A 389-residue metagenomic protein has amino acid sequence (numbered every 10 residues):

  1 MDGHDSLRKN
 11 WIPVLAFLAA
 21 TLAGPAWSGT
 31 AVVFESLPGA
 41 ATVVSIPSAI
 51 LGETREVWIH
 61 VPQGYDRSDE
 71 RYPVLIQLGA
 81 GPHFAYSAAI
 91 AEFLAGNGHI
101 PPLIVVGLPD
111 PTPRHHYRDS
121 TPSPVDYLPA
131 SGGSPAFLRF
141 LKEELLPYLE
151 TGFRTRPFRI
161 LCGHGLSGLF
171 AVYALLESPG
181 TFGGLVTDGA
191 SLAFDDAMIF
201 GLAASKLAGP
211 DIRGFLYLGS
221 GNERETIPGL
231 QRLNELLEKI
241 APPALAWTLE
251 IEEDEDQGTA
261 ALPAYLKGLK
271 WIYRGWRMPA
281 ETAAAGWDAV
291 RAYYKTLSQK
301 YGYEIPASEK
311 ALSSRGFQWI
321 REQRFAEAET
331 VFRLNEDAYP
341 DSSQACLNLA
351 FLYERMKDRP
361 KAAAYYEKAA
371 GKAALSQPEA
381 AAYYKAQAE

Functional and structural regions predicted by a protein language model:
D2-L15: Bacterial N-terminal signal peptides that target proteins for export
K9, P25-A26, L169: Residues at secondary-structure transition points
N10-W11, D358, A362: N-terminal cationic leader/targeting segments used for protein routing and processing
P13-P25: Bacterial N-terminal signal peptides
G29-M356, Y365-K368, A374-E389: Non-catalytic cap/lid and distal C-terminal segments of serine-dependent acyl enzymes
